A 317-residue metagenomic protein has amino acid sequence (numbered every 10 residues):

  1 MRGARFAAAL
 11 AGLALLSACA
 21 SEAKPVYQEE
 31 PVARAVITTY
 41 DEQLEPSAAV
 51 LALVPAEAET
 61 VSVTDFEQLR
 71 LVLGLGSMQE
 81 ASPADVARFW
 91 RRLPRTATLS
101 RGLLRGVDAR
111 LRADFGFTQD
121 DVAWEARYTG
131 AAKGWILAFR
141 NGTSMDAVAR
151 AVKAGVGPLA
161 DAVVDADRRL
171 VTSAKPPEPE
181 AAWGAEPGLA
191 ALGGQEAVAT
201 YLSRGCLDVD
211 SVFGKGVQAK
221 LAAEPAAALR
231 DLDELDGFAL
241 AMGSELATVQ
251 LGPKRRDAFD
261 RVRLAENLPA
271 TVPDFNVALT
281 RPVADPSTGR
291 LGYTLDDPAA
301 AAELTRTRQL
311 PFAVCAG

Functional and structural regions predicted by a protein language model:
M1-A8: Bacterial N-terminal signal peptides that target proteins for export
L15-A18: C-terminal motif of bacterial Sec signal peptides marking the signal peptidase cleavage site
A20-A132, F139-G317: Soluble, non-membrane globular domain cores that form compact, hydrophobic packing and curved binding surfaces
